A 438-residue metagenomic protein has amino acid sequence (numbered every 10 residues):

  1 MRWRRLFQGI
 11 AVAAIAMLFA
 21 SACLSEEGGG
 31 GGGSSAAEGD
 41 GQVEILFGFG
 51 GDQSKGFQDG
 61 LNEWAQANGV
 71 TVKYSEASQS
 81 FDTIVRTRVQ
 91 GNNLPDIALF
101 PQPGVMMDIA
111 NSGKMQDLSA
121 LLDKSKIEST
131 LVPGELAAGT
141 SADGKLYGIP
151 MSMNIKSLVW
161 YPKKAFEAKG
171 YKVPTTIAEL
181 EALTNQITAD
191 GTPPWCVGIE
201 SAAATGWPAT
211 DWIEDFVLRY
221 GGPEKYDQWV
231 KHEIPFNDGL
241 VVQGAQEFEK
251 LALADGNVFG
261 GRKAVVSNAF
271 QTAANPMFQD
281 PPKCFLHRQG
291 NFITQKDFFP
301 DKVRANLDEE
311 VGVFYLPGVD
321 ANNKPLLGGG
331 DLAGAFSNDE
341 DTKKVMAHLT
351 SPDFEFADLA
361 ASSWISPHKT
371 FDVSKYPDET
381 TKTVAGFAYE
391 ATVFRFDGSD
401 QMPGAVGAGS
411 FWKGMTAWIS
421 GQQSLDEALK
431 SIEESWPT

Functional and structural regions predicted by a protein language model:
R2-M107, S112, K124-I127, D320 (+3 more regions): Conserved N-terminal structural module of periplasmic/extracytoplasmic solute-binding proteins
E76-I84, P103-G104, I177-A182, R262-Q279: Short helix-initiation/N-cap motifs at beta->coil->alpha
P103-S157, P208: Hinge/lid segment of periplasmic solute-binding proteins
S119-V132, I199, A203, L218-Q243 (+5 more regions): Short, solvent-exposed loop/beta-turn-alpha elements that line the ligand-binding surface or hinge of extracytoplasmic
Y147-M151, E181-I234: Extracytoplasmic/periplasmic solute-binding protein
V230-V266: Glycine-centered hinge/linker elements that transmit conformational signals in sensory and ligand-binding systems
Q289, P300-S363: Extracytoplasmic/periplasmic substrate-recognition and gating elements
A361-T370, K382-P437: C-terminal capping/gating helix-and-loop segments adjacent to ligand/active sites or protein-protein/ligand interfaces
